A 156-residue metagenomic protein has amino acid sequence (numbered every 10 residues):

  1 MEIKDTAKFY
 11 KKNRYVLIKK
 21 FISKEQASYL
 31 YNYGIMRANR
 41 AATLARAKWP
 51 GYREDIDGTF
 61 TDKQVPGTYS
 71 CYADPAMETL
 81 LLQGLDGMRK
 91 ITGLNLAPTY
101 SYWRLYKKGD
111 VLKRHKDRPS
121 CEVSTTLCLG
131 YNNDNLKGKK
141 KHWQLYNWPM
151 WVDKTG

Functional and structural regions predicted by a protein language model:
M1-T92: Non-heme Fe(II)/2-oxoglutarate
Y15-L17, Y102, S124-C128: Conserved hydrophobic/aromatic beta-strand scaffold that supports enzyme active sites
R89, G93-L94, G130-D134: Short helix-capping and hinge/turn segments at secondary-structure transitions, especially at repeat and domain
G93-Y102: A short coil-to-beta-strand element that immediately follows conserved catalytic motifs
L105: Conserved active-site beta-strand element of glycosyltransferases/polysaccharide synthases
K108-G156: Catalytic core of non-heme Fe(II) oxygenases with the double-stranded beta-helix
